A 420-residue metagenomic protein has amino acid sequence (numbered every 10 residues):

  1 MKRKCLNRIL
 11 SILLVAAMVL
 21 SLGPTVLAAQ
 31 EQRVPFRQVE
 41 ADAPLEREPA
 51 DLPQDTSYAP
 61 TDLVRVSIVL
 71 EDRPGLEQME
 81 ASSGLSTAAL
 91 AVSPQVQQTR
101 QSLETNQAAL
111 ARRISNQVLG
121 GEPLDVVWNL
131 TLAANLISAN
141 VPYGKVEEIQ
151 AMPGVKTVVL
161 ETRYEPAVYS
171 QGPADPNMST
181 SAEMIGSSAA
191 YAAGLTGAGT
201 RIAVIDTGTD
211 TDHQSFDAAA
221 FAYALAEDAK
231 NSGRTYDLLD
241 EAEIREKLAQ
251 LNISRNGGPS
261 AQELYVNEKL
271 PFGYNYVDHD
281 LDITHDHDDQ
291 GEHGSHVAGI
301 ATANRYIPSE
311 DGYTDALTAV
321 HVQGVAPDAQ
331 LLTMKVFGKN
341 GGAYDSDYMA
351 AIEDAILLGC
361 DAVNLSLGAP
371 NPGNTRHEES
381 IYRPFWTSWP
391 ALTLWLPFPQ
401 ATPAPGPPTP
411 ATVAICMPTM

Functional and structural regions predicted by a protein language model:
K2-L13: Bacterial N-terminal signal peptides that target proteins for export
I12-S21: Bacterial N-terminal signal peptides
L20-V34: Sec-dependent signal peptide cleavage junction
A29, T61, E80, A189-Y274 (+4 more regions): Subtilisin-like serine protease catalytic core
Q30-V168: Inhibitory N-terminal propeptides of secreted protease zymogens
D72-L76, A134, G144-V146, R163-P166 (+6 more regions): Solvent-exposed loop/turn segments at secondary-structure junctions within structured extracellular/periplasmic domains
Q78-A81, A151, L160, V168-P173 (+5 more regions): Short, solvent-exposed loop/turn and secondary-structure capping segments
D212-Q214, C360-M420: Catalytic-core segments of hydrolase enzymes
